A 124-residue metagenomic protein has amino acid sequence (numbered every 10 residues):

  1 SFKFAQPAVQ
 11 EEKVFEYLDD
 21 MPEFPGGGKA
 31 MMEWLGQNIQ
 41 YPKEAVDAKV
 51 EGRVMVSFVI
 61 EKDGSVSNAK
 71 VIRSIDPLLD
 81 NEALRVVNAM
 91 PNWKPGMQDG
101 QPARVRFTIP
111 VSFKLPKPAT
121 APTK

Functional and structural regions predicted by a protein language model:
S1-K124: Charge-biased low-complexity segments
